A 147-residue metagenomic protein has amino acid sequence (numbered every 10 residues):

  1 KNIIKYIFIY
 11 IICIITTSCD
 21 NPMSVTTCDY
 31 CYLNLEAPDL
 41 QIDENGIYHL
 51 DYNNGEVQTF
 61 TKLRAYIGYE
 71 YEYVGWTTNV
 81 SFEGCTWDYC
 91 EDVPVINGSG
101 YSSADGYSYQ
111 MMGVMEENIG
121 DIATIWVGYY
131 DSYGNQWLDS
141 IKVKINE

Functional and structural regions predicted by a protein language model:
K1-F8: Bacterial N-terminal signal peptides that target proteins for export
C13-I42, E147: Bacterial Sec-dependent N-terminal signal peptides
L33, D39-E70, Y109-M111, I125: Beta-strand-rich structural segments
Y71-T86, E91-G98, S140-K142: Short, well-ordered beta-strand segments
N97-D105: Short, acidic Ser/Thr/Gly-rich low-complexity loop/linker segments typical of extracellular and cell-surface proteins
G106-N118: Short, hydrophobic beta-strand segments
G120-S132: Short, aromatic- and glycine-rich surface loops/edge beta-strands on solvent-exposed regions
S132-L138: Short, exposed coil/turn segments at beta-strand boundaries within extracellular/luminal domains
